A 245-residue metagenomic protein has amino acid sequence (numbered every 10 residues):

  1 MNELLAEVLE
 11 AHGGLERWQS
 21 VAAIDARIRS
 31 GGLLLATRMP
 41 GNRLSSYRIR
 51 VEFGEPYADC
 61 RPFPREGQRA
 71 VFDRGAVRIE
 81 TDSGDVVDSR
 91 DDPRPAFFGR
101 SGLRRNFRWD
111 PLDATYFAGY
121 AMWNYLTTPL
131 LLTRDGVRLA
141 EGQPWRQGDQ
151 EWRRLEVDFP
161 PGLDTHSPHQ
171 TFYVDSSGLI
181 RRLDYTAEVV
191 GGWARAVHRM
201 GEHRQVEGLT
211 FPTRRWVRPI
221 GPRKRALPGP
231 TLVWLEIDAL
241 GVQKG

Functional and structural regions predicted by a protein language model:
M1, L15, L132-E141, G229-G245: Intrinsically disordered terminal and processing segments
L4-L9: Short, Gly/Pro- and small/polar-rich lid/capping loops
E10, L15-P93, E141: N-terminal mature ectodomain segment of secretory-pathway/periplasmic proteins
S20, Y47-C60, A70-S83, G148-E151 (+3 more regions): Short, solvent-exposed coil/turn segments at beta-strand boundaries
L33-L44, G54-P64, M122-V137, F159-T165 (+1 more regions): Short, solvent-exposed secondary-structure boundary motifs
E66-D110, I220, R225-K244: Catalytic loop of the DD-peptidase/beta-lactamase superfamily, centered on the K-T-G motif and neighboring
S83-L163, G191: Flexible, processing/modification-adjacent segments and terminal tails in exported/periplasmic/extracellular proteins
D149-G245: Gly/Pro-enriched, hydrophobic low-complexity segments that function as extracytoplasmic propeptides/linkers
